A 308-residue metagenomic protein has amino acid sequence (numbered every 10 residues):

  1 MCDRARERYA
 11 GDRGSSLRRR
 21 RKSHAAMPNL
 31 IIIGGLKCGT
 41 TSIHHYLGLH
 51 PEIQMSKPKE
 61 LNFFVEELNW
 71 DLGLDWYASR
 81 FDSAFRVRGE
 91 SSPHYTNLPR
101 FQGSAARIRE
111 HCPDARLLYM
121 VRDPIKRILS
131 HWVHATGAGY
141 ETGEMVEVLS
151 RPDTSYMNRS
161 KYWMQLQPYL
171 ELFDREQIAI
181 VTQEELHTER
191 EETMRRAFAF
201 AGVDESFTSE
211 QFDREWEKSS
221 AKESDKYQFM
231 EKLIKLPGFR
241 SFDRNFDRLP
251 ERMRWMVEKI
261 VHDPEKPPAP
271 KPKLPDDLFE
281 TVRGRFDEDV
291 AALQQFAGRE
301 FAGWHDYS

Functional and structural regions predicted by a protein language model:
C2-S308: Anion-recognition interface
